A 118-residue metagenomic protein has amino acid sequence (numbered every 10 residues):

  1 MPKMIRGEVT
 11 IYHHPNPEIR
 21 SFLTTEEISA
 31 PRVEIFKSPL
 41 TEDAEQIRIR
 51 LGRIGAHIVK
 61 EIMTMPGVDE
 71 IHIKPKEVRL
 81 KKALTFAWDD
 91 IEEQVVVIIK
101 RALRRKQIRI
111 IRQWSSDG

Functional and structural regions predicted by a protein language model:
M1-L23: N-terminal, charge-rich interaction modules
P17-R48: N-terminal presequence-like segments and adjacent domain-start helices
R20, E77-A83: A generic structural motif
I28-S29, V78, F86-W88: Short, surface-exposed beta-strand-loop junctions and turns on beta-sheet-rich folds
E42-A56, K60: A C-terminal functional module that forms or caps the active site or interfaces directly with catalytic machinery
V59-E77: Short acidic amphipathic segments
F86-R101: Charge-rich, low-aromatic oligomerization/scaffolding segments with amphipathic character
A102-S116: Conserved short beta-strand edge segments in small beta-sheet-based binding/regulatory domains
